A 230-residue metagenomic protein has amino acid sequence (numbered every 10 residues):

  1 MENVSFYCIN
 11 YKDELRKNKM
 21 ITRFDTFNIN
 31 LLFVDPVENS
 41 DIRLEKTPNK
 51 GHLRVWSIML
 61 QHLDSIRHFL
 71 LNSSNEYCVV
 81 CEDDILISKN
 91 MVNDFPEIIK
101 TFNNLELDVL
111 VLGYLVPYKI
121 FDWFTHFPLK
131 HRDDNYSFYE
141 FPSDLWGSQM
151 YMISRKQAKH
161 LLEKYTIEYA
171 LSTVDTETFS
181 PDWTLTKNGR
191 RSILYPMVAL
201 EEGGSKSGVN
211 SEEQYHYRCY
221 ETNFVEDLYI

Functional and structural regions predicted by a protein language model:
M1-C81, I85-I230: An acidic/histidine-cluster motif and surrounding catalytic segment that typifies divalent-metal-assisted enzyme active
